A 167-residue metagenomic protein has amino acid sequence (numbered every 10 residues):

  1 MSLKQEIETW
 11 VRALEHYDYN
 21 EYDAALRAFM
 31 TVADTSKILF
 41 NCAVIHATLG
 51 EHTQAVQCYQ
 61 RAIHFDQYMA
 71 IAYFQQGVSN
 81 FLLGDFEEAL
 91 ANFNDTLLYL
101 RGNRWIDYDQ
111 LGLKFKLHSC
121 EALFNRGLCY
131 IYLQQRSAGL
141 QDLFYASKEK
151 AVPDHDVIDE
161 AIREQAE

Functional and structural regions predicted by a protein language model:
L3-T35, N41: Alpha-helical segment of the N-proximal tetratricopeptide repeat
I7-E8, K37-V44, A70-I71, E121: Start-of-helix register in tetratricopeptide repeats
A28-V32, R61-A62, T96, A146: Canonical positions in the second alpha-helix
